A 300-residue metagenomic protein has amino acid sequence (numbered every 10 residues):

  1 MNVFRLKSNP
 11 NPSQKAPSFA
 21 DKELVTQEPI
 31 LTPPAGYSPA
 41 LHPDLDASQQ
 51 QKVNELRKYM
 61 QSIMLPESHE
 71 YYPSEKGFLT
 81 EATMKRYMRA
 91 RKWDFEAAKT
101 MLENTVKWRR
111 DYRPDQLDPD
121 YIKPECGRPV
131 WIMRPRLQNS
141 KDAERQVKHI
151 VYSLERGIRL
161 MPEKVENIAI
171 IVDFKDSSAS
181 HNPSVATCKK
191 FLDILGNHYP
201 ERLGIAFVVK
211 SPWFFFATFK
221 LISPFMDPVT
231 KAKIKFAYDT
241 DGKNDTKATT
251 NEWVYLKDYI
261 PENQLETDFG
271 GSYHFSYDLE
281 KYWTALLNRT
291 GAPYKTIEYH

Functional and structural regions predicted by a protein language model:
M1-H300: Basic, amphipathic alpha-helical/coil surface patches used to engage anionic, phosphate-bearing ligands and membranes
